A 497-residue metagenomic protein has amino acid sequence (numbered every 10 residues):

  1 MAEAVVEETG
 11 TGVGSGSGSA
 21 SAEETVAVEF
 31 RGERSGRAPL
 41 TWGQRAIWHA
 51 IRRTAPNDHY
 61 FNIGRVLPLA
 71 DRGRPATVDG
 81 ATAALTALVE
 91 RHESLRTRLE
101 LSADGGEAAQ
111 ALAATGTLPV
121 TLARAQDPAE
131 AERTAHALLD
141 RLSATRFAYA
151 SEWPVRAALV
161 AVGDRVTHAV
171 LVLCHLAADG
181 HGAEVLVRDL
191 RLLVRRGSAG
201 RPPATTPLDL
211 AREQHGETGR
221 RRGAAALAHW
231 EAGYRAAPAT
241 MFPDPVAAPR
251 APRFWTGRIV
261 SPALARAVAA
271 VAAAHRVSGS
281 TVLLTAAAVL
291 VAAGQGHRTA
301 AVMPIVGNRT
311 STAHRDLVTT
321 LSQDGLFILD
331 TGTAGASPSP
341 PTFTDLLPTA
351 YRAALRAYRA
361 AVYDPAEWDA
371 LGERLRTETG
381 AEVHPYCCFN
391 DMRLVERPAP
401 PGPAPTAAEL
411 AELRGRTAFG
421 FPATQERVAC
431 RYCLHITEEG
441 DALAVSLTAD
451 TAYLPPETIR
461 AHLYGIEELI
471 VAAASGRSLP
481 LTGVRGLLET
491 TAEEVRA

Functional and structural regions predicted by a protein language model:
M1-G12, G18-A55, T82-P128, W153 (+2 more regions): Short amphipathic alpha-helices and their capping loops
A2-E7, G18, E24-S35, D71-E90 (+4 more regions): A short, small/polar-residue-rich loop/turn motif at beta-strand boundaries within alpha/beta enzyme cores
E3-A4, R37, G43, A123-A125 (+2 more regions): Active-site-proximal acidic secondary-structure segment that organizes catalysis
V26-R37, N57-G80, Y149-V170, A247-S311 (+5 more regions): Gly/Ser/Thr-rich phosphate-binding loops and adjoining beta-strand/alpha-helix segments that form adenosine-phosphate
G36, A55-I63, T82, E93-S94 (+6 more regions): His-Asp-centered acyl/peptidyl-transfer active-site segments
A38-I51, E132-A137, A183-E184, F254-A270 (+2 more regions): AMP-binding/adenylate-forming domain of the ANL superfamily
H92, R96, V187-R188, R298-I305 (+1 more regions): Extended, hydrophobic beta-loop-alpha segments that form or line the acyl/peptidyl-thioester binding and transfer paths
